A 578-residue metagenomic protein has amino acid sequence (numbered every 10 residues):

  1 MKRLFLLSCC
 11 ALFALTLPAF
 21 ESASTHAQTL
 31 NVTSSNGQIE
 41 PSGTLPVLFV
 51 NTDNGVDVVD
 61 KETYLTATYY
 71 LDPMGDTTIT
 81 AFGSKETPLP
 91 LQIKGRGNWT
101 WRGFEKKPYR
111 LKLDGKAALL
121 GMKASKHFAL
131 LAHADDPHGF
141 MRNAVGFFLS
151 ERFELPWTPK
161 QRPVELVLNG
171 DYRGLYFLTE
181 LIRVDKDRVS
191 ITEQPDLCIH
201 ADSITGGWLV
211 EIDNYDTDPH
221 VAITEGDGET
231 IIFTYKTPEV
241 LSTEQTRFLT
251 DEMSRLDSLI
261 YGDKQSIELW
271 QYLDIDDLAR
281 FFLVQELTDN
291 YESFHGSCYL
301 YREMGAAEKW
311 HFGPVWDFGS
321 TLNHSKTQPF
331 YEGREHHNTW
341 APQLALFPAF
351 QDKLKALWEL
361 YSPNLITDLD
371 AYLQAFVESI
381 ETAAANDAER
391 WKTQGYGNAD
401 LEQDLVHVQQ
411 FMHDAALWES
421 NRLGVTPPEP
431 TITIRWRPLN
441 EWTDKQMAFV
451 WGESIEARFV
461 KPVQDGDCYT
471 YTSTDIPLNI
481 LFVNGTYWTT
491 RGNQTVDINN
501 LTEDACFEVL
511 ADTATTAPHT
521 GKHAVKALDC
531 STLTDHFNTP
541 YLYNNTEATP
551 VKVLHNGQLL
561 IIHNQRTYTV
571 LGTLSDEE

Functional and structural regions predicted by a protein language model:
M1-L4: Positively charged n-region of N-terminal signal peptides that target proteins for export
F13-S24: C-terminal segment of classical bacterial N-terminal signal peptides
H26-V145: Conserved NTP-binding catalytic cores of kinases and kinase-like/nucleotidyltransferase enzymes across multiple kinase
L45, V56-V58, L89, T100 (+3 more regions): Middle-to-C-terminal accessory/interaction subdomains
K116-A118, H127, A132-A134, E154-P159 (+3 more regions): Internal "kinase-insert"/substrate-recognition segments embedded within catalytic cores of ATP-dependent enzymes
H138-N169: A conserved helix-loop-beta module that forms one wall/lid of the active-site cleft in ATP-utilizing catalytic domains
P428-F537: Insoluble glucan recognition modules
T534-E578: C-terminal outer-membrane/trafficking sorting elements
